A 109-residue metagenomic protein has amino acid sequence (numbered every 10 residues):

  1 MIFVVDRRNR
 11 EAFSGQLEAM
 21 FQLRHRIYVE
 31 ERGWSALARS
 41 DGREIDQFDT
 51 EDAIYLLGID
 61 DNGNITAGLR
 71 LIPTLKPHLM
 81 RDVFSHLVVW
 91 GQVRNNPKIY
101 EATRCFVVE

Functional and structural regions predicted by a protein language model:
M1-E44, Y55-I59: Short amphipathic alpha-helix that is part of the acyltransferase structural core
V5-R7, F21, E30-G33, I65 (+3 more regions): Extended, composition-driven regions rather than compact fold-specific motifs
D41-D46, L87-G91: Short, P/G- and charge-enriched loop/turn segments at secondary-structure junctions
Q47-L56, L79: A short helix-loop-beta-strand connector motif used in the catalytic cores of GNAT acetyltransferases and, in some
E51-A53, N64-T66, N95-Y100: Short connector loops at helix/strand junctions that flank enzyme active sites, especially segments positioning acidic
L57, N64-P73: Conserved beta-strand in the GNAT
D60, P73-L75, F106: Short, flexible loop/turn elements at secondary-structure junctions
P77-L79, S85-E109: Acyl-donor binding region in acyl/amide transferases
